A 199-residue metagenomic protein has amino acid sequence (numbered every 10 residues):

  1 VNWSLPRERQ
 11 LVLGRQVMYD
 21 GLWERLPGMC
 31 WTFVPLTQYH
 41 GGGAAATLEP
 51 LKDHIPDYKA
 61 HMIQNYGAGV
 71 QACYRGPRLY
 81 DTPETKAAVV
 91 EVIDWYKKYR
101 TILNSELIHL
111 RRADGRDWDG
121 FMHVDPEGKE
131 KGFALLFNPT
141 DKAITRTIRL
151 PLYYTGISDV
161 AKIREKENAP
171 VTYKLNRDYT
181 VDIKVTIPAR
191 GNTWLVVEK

Functional and structural regions predicted by a protein language model:
V1-P170, T186: Active-site-proximal substrate-binding groove within the catalytic cores of carbohydrate-active enzymes
K174-K199: C-terminal beta-strand-rich structural cap/linker in extracellular carbohydrate-active enzymes
